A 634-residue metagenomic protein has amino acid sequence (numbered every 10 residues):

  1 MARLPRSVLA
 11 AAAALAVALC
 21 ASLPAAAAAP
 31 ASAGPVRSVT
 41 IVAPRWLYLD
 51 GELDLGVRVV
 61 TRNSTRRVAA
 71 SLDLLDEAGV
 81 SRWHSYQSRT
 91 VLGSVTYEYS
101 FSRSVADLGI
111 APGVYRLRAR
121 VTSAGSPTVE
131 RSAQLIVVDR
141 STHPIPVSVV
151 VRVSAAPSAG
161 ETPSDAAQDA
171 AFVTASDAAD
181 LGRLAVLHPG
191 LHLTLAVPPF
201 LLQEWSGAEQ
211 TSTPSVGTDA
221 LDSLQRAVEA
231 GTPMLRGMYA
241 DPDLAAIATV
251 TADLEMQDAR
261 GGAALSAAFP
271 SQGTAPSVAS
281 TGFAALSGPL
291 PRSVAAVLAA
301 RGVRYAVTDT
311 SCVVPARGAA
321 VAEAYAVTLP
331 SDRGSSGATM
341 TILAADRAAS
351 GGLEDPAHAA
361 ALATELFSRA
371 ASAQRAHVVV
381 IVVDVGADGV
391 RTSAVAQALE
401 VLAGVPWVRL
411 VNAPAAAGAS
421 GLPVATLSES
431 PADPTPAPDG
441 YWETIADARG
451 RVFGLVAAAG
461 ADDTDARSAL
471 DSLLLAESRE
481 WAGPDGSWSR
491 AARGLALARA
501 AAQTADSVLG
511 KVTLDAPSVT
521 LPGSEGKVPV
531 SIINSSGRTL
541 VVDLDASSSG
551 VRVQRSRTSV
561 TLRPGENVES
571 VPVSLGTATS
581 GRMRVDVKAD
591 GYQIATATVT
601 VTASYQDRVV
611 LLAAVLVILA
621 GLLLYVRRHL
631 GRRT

Functional and structural regions predicted by a protein language model:
A2-A29, L616-R628: Secretory targeting and sorting signals
A27-S38, A501-G510: Proline/serine/threonine-rich low-complexity linkers at boundaries of modular beta-sandwich domains
V36-R62, R66-V68, L521-P529: Contiguous beta-strand segments within globular domains
R58, R183-P189, A263-P276, G288-V314 (+3 more regions): Catalytic grooves of carbohydrate-active enzymes
A78-I110, Q554-R582: Intrinsically disordered, low-complexity Pro/Gly/Ser/Thr-rich segments with frequent PxxP/GP/PP motifs and embedded
D107-Q134, L497, T577-V615, A620-R632: Terminal connector regions
P127, R131-R226, P233: Active-site beta->alpha N-cap acidic-glycine motif
D471-S472, E480, D485-D607: Membrane-proximal extracellular "stem/stalk" segments of glycoproteins immediately N-terminal to a transmembrane helix
